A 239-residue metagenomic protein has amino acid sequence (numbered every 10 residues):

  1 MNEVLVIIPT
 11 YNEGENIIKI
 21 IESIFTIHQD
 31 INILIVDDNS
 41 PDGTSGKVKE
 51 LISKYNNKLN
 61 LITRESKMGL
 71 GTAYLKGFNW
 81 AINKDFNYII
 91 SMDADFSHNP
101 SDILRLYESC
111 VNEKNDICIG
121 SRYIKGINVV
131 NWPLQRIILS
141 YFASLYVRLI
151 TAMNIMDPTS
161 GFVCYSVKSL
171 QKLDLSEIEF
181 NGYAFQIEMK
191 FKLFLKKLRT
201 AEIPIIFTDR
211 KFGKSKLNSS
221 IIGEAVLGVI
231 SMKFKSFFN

Functional and structural regions predicted by a protein language model:
M1-V4, I150-A152, S176-N239: Hydrophobic helical membrane-anchoring modules
N2-V4, F25-I35, K58-L59: Short loop->beta transition adjacent to catalytic acidic/histidine clusters or analogous donor-positioning motifs
I8, I31-S40, I62-T63, M92: Short beta-strand/loop segment that forms part of the nucleotide-sugar
E13-I27: Short, well-formed alpha-helical segments that are part of the catalytic scaffolds of diverse glycosyltransferases
E15-K19, D42-L51: Acidic helix N-cap motif at the loop->helix transition within catalytic regions of sugar-transfer enzymes
I24, G77, D95, S166 (+3 more regions): Residue-level signature of catalytic and energy-coupling elements of molecular machines, predominantly ATP/GTP-dependent
D37-G46, F96: A conserved acidic beta->alpha catalytic loop
I62-N83, Y88, P100-Y183, R210-L227: Acceptor/aglycone-binding surface of glycosyltransferases and processive sugar-polymer synthases
